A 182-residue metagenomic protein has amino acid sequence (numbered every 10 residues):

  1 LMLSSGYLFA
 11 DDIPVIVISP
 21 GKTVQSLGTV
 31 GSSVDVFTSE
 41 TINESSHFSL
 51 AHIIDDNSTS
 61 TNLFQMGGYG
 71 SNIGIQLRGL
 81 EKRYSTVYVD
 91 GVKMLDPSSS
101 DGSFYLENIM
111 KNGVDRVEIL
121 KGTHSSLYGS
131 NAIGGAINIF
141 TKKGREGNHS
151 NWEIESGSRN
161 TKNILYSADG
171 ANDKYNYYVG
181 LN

Functional and structural regions predicted by a protein language model:
I13-S45, G74: N-terminal periplasmic "start-of-domain" segments of outer-membrane beta-barrel proteins
I16, L50-N57, I73-Q76, S85-Y88 (+4 more regions): N-terminal periplasmic accessory domains that precede and gate Gram-negative outer-membrane beta-barrel machines
S60-S71, K93, P97-S98, G129-I133: Short, glycine-/polar-rich solvent-exposed loops and beta-turns at beta-strand/coil boundaries
G79, A168-N172: Residue-level signature of outer-membrane beta-barrel architecture
K93-K121: Short acidic/polar hinge/loop motifs at secondary-structure boundaries that mediate gating or recognition
W152-S156, V179-L181: Transmembrane beta-barrel strands of outer-membrane/channel proteins
K174-Y177: Repeated loop/turn-to-beta-strand initiation elements of outer-membrane beta-barrel proteins
